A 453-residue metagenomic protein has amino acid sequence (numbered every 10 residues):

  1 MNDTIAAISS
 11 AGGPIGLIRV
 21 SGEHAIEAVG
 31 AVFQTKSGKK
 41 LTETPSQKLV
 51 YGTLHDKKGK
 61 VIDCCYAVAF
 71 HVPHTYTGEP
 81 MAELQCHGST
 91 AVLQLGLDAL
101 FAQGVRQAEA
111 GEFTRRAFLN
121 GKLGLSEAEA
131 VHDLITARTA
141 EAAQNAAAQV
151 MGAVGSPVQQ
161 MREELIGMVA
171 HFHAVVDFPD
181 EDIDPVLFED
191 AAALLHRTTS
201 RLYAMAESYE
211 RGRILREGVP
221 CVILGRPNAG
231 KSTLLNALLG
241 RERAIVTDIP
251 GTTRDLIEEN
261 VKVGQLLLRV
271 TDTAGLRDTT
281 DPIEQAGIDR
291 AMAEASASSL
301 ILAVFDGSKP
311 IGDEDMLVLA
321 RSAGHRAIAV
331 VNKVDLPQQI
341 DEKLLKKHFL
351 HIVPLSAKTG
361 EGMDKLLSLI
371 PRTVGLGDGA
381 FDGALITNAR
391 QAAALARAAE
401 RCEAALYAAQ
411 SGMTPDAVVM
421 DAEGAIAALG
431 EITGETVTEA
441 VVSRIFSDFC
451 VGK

Functional and structural regions predicted by a protein language model:
M1-Q144, A148, G152, I328: A glycine-rich (often HGG/GG-containing) alpha/beta subdomain
D3-I8, G52, A142-K262, T279-D281 (+2 more regions): C-terminal-of-GTPase-core extension/linker across diverse P-loop GTPases
G12, E23-A25, H71-T75, S89-A91 (+5 more regions): Conserved nucleotide-binding/hydrolysis micro-motifs of P-loop NTPases
Y51-D63, A67-H71, G251-T279, A297: Switch I (G2) and immediately adjacent beta-strands of P-loop GTPase domains
L268, L300, I328: Short, Asp-centered acidic motifs that coordinate Mg2+ and/or phosphate in catalytic or ligand-binding sites
V270, V304, V330: Generic enzyme active-site microenvironment
E284-S308: Inter-motif core of Ras-like GTPase G domains
